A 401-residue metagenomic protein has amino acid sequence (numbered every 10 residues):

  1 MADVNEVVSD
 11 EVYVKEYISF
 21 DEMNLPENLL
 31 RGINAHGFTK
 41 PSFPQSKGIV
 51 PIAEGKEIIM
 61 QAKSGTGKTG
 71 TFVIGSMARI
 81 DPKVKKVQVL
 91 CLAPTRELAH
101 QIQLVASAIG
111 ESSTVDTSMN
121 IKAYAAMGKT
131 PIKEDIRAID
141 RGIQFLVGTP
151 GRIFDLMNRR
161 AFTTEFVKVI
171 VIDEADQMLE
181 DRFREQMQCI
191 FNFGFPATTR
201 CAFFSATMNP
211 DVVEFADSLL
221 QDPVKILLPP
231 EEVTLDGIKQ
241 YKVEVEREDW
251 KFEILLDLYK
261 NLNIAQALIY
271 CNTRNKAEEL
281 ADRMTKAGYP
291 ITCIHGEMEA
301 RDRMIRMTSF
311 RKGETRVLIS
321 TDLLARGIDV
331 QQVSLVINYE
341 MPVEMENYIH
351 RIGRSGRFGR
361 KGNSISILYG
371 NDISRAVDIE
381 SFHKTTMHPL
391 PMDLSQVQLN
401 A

Functional and structural regions predicted by a protein language model:
A2-A401: Conserved helicase RecA-like core
